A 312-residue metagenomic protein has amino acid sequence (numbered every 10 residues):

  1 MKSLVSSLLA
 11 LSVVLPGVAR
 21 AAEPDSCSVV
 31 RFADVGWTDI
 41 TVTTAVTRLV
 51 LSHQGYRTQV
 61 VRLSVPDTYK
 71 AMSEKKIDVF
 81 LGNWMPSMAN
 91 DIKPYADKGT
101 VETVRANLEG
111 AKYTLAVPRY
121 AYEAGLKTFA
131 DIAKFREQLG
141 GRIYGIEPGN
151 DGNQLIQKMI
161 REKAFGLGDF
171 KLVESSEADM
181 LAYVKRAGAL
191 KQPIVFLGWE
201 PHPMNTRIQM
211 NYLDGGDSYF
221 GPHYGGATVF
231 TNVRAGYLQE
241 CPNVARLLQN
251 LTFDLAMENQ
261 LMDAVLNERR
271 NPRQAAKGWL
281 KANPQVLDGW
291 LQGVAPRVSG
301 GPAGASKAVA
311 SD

Functional and structural regions predicted by a protein language model:
R20-R31, K134-G140, L287-V294, A305-D312: Immediate post-signal peptide segment of exported/extracytoplasmic ligand-binding proteins
P24-D39, Y56-V61, G140-Y144, L248: Short, well-ordered beta-strand elements
T44, S64-G99, D179-Y183, P203-I208: Pocket-flanking alpha-helical
T47-Q54, R136-K171, K281: Ligand-binding cleft/hinge of the Venus flytrap
I77-L81, D151-D217, S311: Ligand-binding pocket segment of bilobal, Venus flytrap-like solute-binding proteins
K98-P148: A conserved helix-loop-strand patch within extracytoplasmic ligand-binding domains of the periplasmic binding
L108, L251-D312: C-terminal functional modules
K112-E123, G226-E240, A264: A bilobed periplasmic-binding-protein/Venus flytrap-type ligand-binding module shared by bacterial periplasmic
